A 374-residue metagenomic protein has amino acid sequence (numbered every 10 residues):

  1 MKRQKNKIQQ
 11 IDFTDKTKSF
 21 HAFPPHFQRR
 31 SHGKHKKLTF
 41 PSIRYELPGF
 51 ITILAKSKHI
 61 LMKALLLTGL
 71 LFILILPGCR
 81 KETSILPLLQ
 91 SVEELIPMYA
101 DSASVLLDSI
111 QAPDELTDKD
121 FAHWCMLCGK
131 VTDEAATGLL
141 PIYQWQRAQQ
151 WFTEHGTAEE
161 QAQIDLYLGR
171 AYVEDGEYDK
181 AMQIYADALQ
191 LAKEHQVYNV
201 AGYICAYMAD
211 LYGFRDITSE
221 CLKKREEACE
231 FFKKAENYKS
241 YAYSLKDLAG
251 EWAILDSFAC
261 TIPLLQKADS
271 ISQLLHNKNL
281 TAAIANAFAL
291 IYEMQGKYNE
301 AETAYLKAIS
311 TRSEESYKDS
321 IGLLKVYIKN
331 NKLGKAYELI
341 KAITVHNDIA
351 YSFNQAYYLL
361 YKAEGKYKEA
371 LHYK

Functional and structural regions predicted by a protein language model:
M1-R3, F20-P24, T39-A103, A287: Bacterial Sec-dependent N-terminal signal peptides
K2, Q10, P25, G365-K374: N-terminal membrane insertion elements
K2-I8, T17, K34-K37: Polybasic, lysine-rich low-complexity intrinsically disordered segments
I8-I11, K16-S19, S42, G49 (+1 more regions): Hydrophobic residues within membrane-embedded alpha helices
F13-D15, F27, K36-L38, I53: Compositionally biased, low-complexity segments
H21-P24, Q28, H32-H35: Intrinsically disordered, low-complexity repeat/linker tracts enriched for polar/charged residues
C79-K374: A "functional boundary" signal
